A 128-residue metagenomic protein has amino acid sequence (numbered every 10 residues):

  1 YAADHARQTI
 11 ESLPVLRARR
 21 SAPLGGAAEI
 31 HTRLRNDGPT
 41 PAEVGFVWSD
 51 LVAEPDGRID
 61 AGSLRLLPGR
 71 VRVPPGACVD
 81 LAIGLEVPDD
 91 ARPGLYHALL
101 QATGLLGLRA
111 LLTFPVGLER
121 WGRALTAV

Functional and structural regions predicted by a protein language model:
D4-P41, R123-V128: Beta-sheet-dominated interaction scaffolds and their linkers
S12-L16, G38-D80: Surface-exposed binding patches on compact interaction domains or structured appendages
L24-T32, V79-D80, A91-L99: Short, solvent-exposed loop/turn segments enriched in Ser/Thr/Gly
E29, P41-G45, H97, L111-T113: Exposed beta-strand and adjacent loop surfaces of beta-rich binding modules that mediate intermolecular recognition
E86-A127: Terminal connector regions
